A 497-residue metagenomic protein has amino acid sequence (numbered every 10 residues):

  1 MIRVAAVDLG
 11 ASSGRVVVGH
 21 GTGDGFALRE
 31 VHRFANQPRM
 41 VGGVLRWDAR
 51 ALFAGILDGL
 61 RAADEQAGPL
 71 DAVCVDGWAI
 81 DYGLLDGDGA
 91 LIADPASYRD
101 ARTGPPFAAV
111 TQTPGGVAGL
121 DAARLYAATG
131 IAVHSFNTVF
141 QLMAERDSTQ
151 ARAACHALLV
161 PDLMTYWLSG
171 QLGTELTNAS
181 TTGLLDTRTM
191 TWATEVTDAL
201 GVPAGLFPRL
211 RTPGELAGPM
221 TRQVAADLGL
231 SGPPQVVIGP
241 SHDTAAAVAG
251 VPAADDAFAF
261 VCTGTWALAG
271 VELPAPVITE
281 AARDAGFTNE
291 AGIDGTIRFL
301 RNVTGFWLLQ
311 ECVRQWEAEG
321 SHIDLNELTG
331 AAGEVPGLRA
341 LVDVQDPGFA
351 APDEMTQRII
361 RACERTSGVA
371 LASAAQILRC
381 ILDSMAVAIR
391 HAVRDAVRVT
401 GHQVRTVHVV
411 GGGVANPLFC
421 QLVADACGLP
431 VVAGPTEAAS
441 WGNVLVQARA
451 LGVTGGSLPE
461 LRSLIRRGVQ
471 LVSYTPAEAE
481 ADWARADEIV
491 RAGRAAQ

Functional and structural regions predicted by a protein language model:
M1-A93, A225-A226, L230-V236, C427-L429 (+2 more regions): N-terminal glycine/serine-rich phosphate-binding loop of ATP-dependent small-molecule kinases, especially carbohydrate
A5-A6, Q112-T129, F140-L159, T165 (+9 more regions): Active-site core segments that coordinate phosphate-bearing ligands/cofactors across diverse enzyme families
R15, D58-A72, S135-M143, A154-T165: Conserved phosphate-binding loops in N-terminal lobes of ATP-dependent enzymes of the actin/Hsp70/sugar-kinase
R33-F34, A96-T103, T265-A267, P435-A439: Short, acidic/turn-prone active-site loops that include or flank metal/cofactor- and phosphate-binding residues
R61-N137: Active-site phosphate-binding/coordination module
P69-W78, H156-A157, R209, V399-G411: Short glycine-rich phosphate-binding loop at a beta-alpha junction
D100, E175-A179: Nucleotide/phosphate-binding loop and acidic/charged catalytic motifs in nucleotide-binding or -utilizing enzymes
